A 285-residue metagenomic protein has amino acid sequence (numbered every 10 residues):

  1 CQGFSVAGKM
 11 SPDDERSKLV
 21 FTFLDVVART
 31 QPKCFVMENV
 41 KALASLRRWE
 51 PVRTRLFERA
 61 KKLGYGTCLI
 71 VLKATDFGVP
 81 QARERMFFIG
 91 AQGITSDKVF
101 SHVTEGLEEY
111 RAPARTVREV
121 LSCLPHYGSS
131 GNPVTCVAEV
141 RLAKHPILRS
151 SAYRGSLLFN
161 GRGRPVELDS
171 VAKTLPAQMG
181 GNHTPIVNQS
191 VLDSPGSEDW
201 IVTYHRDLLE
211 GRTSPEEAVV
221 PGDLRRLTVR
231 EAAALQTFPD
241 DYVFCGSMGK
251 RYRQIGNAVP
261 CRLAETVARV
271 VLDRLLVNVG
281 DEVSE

Functional and structural regions predicted by a protein language model:
C1, D76, Q254: Short glycine/serine/threonine-biased micro-segments
C1-Q2, V40-A42, G93-I94, G180: Short glycine-rich anion-binding loops that position phosphate/pyrophosphate groups of nucleotides and phosphorylated
Q2-V6, F244: Short acidic/His/Gly/Ser-rich catalytic and metal-binding motifs that mark active-site loops of diverse hydrolases
S5-G8, R47, F100: Short, solvent-exposed loop/turn and secondary-structure capping segments
G8, N39-K41, M248: Short, histidine-centered active-site or binding-site loop motifs used for metal coordination, general acid-base
G8-D14: Short glycine-enriched, charge-decorated loop/helix-capping segments at active-site entrances that position
R16-Q92: Conserved Class I SAM-dependent methyltransferase catalytic core
R59-K62, R85-E285: S-adenosyl-L-methionine-dependent DNA methyltransferase catalytic core
